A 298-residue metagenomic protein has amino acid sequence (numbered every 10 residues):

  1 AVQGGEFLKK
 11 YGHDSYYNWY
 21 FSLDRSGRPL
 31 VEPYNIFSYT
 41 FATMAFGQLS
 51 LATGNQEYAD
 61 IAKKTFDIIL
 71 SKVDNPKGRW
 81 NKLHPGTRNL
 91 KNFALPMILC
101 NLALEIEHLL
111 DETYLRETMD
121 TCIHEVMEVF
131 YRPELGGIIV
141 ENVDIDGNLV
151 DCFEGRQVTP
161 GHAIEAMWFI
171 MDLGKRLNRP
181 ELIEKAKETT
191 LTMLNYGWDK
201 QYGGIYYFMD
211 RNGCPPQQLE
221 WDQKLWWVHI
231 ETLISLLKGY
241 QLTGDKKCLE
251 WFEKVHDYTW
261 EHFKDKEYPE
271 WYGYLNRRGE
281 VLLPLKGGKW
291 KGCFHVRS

Functional and structural regions predicted by a protein language model:
A1-S298: Glycan-recognition and catalytic cores of secretory/periplasmic carbohydrate-active enzymes
